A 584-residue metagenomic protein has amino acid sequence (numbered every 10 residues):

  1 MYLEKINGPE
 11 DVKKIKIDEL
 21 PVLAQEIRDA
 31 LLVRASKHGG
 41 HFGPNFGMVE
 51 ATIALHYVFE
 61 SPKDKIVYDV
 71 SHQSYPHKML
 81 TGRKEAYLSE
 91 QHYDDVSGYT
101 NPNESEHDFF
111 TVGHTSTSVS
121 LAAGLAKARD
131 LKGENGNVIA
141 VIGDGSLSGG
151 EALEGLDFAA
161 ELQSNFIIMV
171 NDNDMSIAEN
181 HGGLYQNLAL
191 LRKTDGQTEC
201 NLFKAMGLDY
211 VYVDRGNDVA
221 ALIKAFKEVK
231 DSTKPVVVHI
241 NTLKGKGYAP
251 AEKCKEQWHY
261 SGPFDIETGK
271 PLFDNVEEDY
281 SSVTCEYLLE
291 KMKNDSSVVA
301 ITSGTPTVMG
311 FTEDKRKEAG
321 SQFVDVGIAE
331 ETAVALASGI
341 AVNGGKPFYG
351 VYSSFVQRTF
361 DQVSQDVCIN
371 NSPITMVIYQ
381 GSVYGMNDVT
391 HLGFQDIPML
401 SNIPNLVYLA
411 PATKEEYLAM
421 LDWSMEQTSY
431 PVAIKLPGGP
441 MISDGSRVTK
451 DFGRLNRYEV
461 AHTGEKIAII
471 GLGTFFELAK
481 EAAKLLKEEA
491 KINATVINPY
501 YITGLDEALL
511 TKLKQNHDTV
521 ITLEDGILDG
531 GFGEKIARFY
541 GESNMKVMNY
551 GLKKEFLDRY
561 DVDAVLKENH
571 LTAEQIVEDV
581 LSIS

Functional and structural regions predicted by a protein language model:
M1-M79, R215: N-terminal amphipathic, basic-rich helices that act as targeting or association modules
D29-S36, D95-T111, G133-I139, T312-G327 (+4 more regions): Glycine/charged-rich beta-loop-alpha catalytic/anionic-binding loops adjacent to active sites
G39-M48, V67-H72, N101-S120, I142-S146 (+7 more regions): Active-site nucleophile and cofactor-binding loops and adjacent substrate-binding regions of central metabolic enzymes
H41-L162, V298, S303, T312-E313 (+2 more regions): Cofactor-binding active-site loop characterized by glycine-rich and histidine/acidic residues
A86-V96, E161-M175, C368-Q380: A glycine-rich helix N-cap at a beta->alpha junction
D108-F264, K270-E277, S282-T284, L406-H517: Glycine-rich ThDP/TPP pyrophosphate-binding loop and its adjacent helix/strand module within ThDP-dependent enzymes
Y248-Q357, Q362-S372, I470-G473: Non-catalytic terminal/interface segments that mediate subunit docking, oligomerization, and allosteric communication
P263, G269-D274, G385-N387, P398 (+3 more regions): Peripheral docking tails and interdomain loops at the edges of cofactor- or intermediate-handling domains
